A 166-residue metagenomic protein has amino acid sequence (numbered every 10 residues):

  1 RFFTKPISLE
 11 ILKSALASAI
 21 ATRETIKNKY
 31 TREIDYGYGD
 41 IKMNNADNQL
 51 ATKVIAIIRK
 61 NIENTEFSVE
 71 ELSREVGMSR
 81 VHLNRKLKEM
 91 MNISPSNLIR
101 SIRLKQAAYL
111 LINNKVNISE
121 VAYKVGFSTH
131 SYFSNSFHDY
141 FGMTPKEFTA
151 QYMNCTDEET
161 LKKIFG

Functional and structural regions predicted by a protein language model:
I7-L16: C-terminal output helix
L16-E24: Short, hydrophobic alpha-helical segments
R23-K53: CheY-like receiver
I55-F67, L87, M91, A108-N117 (+3 more regions): Basic, amphipathic alpha-helical hairpins
V69-I99, A122-E147: Basic/polar phosphate-binding segments, predominantly the helix-turn-helix DNA-binding elements of transcriptional
E89-S128, A150-G166: Terminal helix-turn-helix DNA-binding modules in bacterial transcription factors
